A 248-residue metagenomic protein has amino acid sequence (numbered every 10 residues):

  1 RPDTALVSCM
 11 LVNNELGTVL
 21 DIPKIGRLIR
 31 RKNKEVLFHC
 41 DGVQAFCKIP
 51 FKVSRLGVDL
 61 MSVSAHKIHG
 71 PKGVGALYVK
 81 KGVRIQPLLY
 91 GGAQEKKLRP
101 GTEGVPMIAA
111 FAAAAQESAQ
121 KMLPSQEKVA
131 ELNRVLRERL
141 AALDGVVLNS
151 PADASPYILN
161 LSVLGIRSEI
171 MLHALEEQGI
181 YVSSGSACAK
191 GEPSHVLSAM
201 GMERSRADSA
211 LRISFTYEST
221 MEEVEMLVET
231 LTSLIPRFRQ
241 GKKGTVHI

Functional and structural regions predicted by a protein language model:
R1-I248: Pyridoxal 5′-phosphate
